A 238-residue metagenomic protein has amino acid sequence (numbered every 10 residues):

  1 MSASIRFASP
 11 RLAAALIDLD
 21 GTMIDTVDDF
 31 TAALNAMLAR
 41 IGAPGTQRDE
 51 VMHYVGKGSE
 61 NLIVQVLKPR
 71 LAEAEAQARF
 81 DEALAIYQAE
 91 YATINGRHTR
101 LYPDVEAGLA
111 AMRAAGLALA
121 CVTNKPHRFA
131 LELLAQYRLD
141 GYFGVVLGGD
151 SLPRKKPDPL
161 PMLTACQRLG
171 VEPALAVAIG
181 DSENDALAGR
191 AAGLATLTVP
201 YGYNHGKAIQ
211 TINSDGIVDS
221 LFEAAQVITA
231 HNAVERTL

Functional and structural regions predicted by a protein language model:
S2-A14, D49, A110-R113, P126-H127 (+1 more regions): Asp-based, Mg2+/Mn2+-dependent phosphohydrolase catalytic module
S2-H53: Active-site neighborhood of HAD-like aspartate-dependent phosphohydrolases
P10-R11, A89-C121, H127-L131, P159: Short, acidic loop-to-helix structural element flanking the phosphoryl-transfer center in phosphate-processing enzymes
F30-T31, R48, S59-I63, L84 (+4 more regions): A general structural signal for well-ordered alpha-helical segments in protein cores
R40-G45, R70-A76, A114-A115, R138-Y142 (+1 more regions): Short helix-capping segments at alpha-helix termini
I41-N61, K68, R154: N-terminal polybasic phosphate/anion-binding patch
K57-T93, P103-E106, A111: A metal-dependent, Asp-based hydrolase signature
